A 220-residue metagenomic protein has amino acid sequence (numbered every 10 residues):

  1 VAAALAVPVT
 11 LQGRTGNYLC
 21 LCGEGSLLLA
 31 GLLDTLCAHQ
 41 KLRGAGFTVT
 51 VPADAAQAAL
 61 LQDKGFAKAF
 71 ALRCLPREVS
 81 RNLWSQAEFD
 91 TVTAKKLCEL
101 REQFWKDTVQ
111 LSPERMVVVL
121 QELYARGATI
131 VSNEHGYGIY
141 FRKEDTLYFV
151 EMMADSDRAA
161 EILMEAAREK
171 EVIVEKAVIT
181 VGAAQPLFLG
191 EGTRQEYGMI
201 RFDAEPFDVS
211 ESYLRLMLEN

Functional and structural regions predicted by a protein language model:
V1-G31, T35, A125-A160: Conserved donor-binding loop and adjoining core beta-sheet/short helix segment in diverse acyl/aminoacyl transferases
A4, C20-C22, C37, C74 (+2 more regions): Generic recognition of cysteine residues
T15-G16, G44-G46, V172-K176: A general structural motif
G25-Q40, A45, T50, A59-Q62 (+1 more regions): Conserved acetyl-CoA-binding loop-helix of GNAT-fold acetyltransferases
F47-V51, I130-S132, I139, E175-G182: A structural signal for short, well-ordered beta-strand segments and their strand-loop junctions that often border
P52-S85, V150-A154, E165-N220: Active-site/acyl-donor-binding loops of N-acyltransferases
D63-V150: Amide-forming acyltransferase catalytic core, primarily the GNAT-like/NAT-type and related acyltransferase folds
